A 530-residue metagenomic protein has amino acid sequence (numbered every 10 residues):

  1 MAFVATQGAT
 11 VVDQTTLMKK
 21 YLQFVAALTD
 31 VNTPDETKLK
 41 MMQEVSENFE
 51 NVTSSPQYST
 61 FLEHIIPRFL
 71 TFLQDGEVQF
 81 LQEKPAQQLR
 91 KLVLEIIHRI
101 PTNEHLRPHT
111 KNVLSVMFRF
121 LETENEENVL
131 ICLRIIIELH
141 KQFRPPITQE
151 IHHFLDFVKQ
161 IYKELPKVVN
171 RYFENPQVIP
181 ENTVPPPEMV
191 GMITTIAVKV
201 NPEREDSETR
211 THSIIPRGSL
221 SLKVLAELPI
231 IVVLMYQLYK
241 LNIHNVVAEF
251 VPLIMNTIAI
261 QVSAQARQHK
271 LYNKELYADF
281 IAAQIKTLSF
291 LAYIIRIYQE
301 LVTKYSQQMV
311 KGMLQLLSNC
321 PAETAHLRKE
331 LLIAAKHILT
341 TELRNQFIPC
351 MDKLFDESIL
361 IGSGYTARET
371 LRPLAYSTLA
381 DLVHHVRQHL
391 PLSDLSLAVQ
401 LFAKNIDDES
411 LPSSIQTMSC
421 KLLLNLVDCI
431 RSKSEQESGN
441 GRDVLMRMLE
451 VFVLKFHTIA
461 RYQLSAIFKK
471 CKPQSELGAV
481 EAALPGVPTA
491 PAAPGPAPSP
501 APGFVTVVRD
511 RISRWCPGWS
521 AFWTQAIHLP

Functional and structural regions predicted by a protein language model:
A2-I100, E104-P530: Intrinsic disorder/low-complexity flexible regions in very large eukaryotic scaffold/regulatory proteins, enriched
